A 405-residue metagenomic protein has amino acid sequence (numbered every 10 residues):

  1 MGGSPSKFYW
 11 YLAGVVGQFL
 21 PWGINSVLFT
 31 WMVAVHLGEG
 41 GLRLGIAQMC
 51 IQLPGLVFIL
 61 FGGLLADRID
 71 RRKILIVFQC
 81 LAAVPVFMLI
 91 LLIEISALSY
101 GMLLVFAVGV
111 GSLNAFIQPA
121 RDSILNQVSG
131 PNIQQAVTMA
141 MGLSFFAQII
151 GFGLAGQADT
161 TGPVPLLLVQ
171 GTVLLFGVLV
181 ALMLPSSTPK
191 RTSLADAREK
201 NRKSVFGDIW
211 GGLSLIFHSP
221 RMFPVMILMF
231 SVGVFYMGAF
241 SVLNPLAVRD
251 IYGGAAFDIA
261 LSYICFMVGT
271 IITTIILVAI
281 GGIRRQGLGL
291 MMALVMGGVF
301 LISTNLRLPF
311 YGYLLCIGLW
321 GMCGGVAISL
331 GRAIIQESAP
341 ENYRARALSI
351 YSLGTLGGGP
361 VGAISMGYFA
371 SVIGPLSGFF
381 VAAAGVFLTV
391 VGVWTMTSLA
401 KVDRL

Functional and structural regions predicted by a protein language model:
M1-F8, S187-I227: Juxtamembrane intracellular "pre-TM" segments in multi-pass secondary transporters
M1-P54, H218-F266: Helix-loop boundary and gating motifs at the non-cytosolic
G2-S6, W10, V35-R43, E94-L98 (+9 more regions): Juxtamembrane/transmembrane-helix boundary motifs in multi-pass membrane proteins
Y9, L56-F61, R68, R72-I74 (+6 more regions): C-terminal transmembrane bundle of multi-pass solute transporters/carriers
W10-S26, C50-L64, D70-A82, M102-D159 (+6 more regions): Substrate-agnostic recognition of the 12-TM MFS/MFS-like secondary transporter fold
T30, V86-I93, A155, A181 (+6 more regions): Structural signal for membrane-spanning alpha-helices in multi-pass inner-membrane proteins, emphasizing helix cores
V35-G38, I95, S99-M102, Q127 (+3 more regions): Juxtamembrane transmembrane-helix termini
Y100-G111, N132-L194, I264, V268 (+2 more regions): Hydrophobic alpha-helical transmembrane segments
